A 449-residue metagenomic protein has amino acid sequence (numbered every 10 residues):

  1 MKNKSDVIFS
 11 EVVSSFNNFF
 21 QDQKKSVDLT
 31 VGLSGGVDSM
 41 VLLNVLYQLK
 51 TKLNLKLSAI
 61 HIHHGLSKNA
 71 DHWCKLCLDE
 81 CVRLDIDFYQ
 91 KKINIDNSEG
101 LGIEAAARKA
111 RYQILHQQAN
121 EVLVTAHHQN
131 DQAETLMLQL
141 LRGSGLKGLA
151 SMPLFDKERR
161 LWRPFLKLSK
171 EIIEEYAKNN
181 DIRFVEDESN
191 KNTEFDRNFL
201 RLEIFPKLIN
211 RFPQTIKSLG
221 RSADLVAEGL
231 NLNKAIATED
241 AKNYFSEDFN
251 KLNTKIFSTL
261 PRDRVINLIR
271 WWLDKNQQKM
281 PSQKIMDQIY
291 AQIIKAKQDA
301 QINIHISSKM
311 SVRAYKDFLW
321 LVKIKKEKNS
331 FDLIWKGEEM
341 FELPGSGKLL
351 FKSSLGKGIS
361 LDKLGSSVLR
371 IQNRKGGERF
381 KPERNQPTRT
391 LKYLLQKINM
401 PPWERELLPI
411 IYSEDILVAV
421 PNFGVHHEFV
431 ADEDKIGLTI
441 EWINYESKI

Functional and structural regions predicted by a protein language model:
K2, V7-D38, S58, H64 (+4 more regions): AMP-forming adenylation/ATP pyrophosphatase catalytic core
K2-P206, A235: Core alpha/beta nucleotide-donor-binding catalytic domains of modification enzymes
D87, P164, P206, P213 (+2 more regions): Proline-centered helix-kink/hinge sites
G143, N180, K207-R211, G229 (+1 more regions): Change "in soluble alpha/beta enzymes" to "in soluble alpha/beta proteins
Y176, L200-L208, D263-K275: PAPS/PAP-binding and catalytic site of the sulfotransferase fold
N190-R197, K217-A227: Internal, active-site/partner-interface "lid" segment
E203, K207-L219: Conserved anion/nucleotide-ligand pocket segment
